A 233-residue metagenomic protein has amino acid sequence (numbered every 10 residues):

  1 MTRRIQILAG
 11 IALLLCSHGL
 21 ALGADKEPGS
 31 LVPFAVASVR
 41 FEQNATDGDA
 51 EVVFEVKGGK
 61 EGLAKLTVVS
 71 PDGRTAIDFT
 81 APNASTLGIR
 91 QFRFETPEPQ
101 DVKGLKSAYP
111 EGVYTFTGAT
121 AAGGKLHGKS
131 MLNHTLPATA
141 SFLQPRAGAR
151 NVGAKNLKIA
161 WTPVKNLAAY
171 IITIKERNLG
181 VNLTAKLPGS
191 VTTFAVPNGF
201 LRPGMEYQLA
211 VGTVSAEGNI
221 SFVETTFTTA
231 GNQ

Functional and structural regions predicted by a protein language model:
A24-Q100: Long, polar/Ser/Thr-enriched low-complexity segments that form simple helices or flexible linkers at protein ends
A24-T46, S130-L157, N232-Q233: Short, compositionally biased P/S/T/A/G/V-rich stretches that sit at domain boundaries
F54-V56, V152-L167: Conserved aromatic anchor
K57-S70, P163-G180, M205-E206: Solvent-exposed loop/turn segments flanking beta-strands in beta-repeat/beta-sandwich domains
S70-Q100, I171-R202, A216: Recognizes extended acidic, P/S/T-rich segments that occur within or adjacent to Ig-like beta-sandwich modules
G104-E111, N198-M205: Surface-exposed, short loops/turns at beta-strand junctions within beta-sandwich domains
L126-H127, V214-Q233: Extracellular fibronectin type III
G199-S221: Beta-strand-rich modules
